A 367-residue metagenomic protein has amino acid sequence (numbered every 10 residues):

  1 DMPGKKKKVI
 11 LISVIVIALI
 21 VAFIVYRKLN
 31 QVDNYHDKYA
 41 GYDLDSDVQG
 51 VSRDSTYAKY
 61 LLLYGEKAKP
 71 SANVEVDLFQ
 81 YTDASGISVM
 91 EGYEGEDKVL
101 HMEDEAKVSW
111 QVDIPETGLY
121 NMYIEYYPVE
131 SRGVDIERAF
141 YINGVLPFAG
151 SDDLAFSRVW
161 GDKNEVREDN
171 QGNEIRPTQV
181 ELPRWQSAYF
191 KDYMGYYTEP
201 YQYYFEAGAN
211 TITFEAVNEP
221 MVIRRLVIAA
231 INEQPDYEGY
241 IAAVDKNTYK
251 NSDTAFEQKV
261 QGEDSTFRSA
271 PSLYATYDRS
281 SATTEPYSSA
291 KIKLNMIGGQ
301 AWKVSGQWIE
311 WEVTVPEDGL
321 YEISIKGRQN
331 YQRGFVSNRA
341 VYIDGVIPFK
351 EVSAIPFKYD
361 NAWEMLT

Functional and structural regions predicted by a protein language model:
G4-T367: Extracytoplasmic
